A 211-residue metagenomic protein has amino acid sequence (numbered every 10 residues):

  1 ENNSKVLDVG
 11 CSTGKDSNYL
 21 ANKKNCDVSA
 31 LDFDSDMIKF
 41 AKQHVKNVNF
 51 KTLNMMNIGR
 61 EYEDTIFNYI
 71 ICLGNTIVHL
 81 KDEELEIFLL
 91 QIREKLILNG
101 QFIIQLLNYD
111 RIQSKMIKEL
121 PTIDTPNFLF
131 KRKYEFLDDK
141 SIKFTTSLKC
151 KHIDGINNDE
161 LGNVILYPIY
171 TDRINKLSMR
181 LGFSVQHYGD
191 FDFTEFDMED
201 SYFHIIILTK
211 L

Functional and structural regions predicted by a protein language model:
N3-G10: Conserved class I S-adenosyl-L-methionine
K15-I58: Class I SAM-dependent methyltransferase SAM/SAH-binding core
R60-Y69: A short acidic, Gly/Pro-enriched loop at the edge of an enzyme's catalytic core that lines a small-molecule cofactor
N68-E83: A short SAM/SAH-binding and catalytic strip from SAM-dependent methyltransferases
E86-L98: A short glycine-rich, Lys/Arg-flanked "PGG" loop and its adjoining helix->strand segment in the class I
I103-N175: SAM-dependent methyltransferase
T171-L211: C-terminal lobe and adjacent flexible extensions of AdoMet/dcAdoMet transferase-like proteins
